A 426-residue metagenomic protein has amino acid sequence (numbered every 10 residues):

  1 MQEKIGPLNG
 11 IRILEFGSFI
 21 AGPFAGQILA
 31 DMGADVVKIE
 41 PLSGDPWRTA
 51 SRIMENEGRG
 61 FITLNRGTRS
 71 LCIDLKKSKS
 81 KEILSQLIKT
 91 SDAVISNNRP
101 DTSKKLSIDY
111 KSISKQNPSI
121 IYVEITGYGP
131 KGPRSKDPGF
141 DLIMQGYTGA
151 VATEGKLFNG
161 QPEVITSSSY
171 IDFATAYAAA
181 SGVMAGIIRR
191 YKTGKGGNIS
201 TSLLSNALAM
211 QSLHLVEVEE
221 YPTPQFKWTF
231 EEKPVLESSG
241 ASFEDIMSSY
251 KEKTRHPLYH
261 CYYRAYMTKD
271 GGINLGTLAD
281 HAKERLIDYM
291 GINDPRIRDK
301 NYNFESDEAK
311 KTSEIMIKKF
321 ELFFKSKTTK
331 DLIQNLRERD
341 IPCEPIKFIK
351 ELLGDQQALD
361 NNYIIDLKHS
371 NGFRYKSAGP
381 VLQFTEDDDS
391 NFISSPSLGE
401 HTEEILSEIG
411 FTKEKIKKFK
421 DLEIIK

Functional and structural regions predicted by a protein language model:
M1-K192, S397, E403-K426: N-terminal helix-loop segment corresponding to the beta1-alpha1 unit of nucleotide/adenylate-binding folds
M1-R12, E237, K253, E351-K426: Terminal low-complexity tails and localization/encapsulation signals of metabolic enzymes
V36, R337-L352, T412-K417: Short, well-structured beta-strand/strand-turn elements
S43, Y128-G129, L203-A209, D270-G272 (+2 more regions): Glycine-rich beta-alpha junction loops
E163-A174, G194-N198, T254, C261 (+3 more regions): A short glycine-threonine-serine/GTX helix/turn-capping micro-motif
E163-W228: Conserved anion/nucleotide-ligand pocket segment
E219-H256, I297-K311: Charged, glycine/proline-rich intrinsically disordered loops and linkers
E252-R339, C343: Aromatic-enriched alpha-helical interface/lid elements that frame and gate functional surfaces
